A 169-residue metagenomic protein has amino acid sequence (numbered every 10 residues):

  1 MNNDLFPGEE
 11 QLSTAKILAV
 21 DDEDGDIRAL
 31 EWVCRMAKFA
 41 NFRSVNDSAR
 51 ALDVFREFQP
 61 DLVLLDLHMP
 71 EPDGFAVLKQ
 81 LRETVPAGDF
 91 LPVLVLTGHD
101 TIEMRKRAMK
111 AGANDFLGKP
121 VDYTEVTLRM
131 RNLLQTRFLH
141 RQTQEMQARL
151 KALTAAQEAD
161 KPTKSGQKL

Functional and structural regions predicted by a protein language model:
M1-L18, R141-L169: Non-catalytic signal-transmission and effector/linker regions of two-component phosphorelay proteins
D21, D66, T97: Active-site residues of response regulator receiver
D24-R43: Two-component/phosphorelay signaling modules centered on CheY-like receiver
E31, A76, D89, D100-D115: Alpha4 helix (beta4-alpha4-beta5 surface) of REC/receiver domains from two-component response regulators
S44-L62: Acidic, metal-coordinating helix/loop segments flanking the phosphotransfer/catalytic sites of two-component signaling
N46-R50, D73-K79: Acidic catalytic/metal-coordinating carboxylates
M69: Receiver (REC) domain active-site loop signature in two-component systems and cognate sites in sensor histidine kinases
E103, P120-M130, L134, F138: C-terminal output helix
